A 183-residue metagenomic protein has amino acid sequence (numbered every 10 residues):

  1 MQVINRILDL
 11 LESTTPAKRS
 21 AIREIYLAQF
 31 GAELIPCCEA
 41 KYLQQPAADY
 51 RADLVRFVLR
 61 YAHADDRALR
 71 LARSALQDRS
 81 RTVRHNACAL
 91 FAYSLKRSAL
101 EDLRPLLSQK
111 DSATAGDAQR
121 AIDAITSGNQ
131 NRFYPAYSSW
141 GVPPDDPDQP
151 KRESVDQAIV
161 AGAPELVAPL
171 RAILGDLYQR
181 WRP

Functional and structural regions predicted by a protein language model:
M1-D9, F30-L43, H63-Q77, K96-S108 (+2 more regions): Amphipathic alpha-helical scaffolding segments comprising HEAT/armadillo-like alpha-solenoid repeats
L8-A17, A48-V55: HEAT-repeat alpha-solenoid elements in large eukaryotic scaffold proteins
T14-T15, P46-A47, R79-S80, K110-D111: Short inter-helical turns and helix N-cap capping residues of alpha-solenoid HEAT/ARM repeat scaffolds
K18-S20, R51, R84, A115: Residue-level detector of extended alpha-helical repeat arrays and alpha-solenoid scaffolds
A21-R23, L54, A87, A118 (+1 more regions): Conserved hydrophobic register position within alpha-solenoid helical repeats
R84-H85, A89-L100: Internal alpha-helical scaffold/solenoid segments in large eukaryotic proteins
A115-P183: Eukaryotic acidic, Ser/Thr-rich intrinsically disordered low-complexity regions
